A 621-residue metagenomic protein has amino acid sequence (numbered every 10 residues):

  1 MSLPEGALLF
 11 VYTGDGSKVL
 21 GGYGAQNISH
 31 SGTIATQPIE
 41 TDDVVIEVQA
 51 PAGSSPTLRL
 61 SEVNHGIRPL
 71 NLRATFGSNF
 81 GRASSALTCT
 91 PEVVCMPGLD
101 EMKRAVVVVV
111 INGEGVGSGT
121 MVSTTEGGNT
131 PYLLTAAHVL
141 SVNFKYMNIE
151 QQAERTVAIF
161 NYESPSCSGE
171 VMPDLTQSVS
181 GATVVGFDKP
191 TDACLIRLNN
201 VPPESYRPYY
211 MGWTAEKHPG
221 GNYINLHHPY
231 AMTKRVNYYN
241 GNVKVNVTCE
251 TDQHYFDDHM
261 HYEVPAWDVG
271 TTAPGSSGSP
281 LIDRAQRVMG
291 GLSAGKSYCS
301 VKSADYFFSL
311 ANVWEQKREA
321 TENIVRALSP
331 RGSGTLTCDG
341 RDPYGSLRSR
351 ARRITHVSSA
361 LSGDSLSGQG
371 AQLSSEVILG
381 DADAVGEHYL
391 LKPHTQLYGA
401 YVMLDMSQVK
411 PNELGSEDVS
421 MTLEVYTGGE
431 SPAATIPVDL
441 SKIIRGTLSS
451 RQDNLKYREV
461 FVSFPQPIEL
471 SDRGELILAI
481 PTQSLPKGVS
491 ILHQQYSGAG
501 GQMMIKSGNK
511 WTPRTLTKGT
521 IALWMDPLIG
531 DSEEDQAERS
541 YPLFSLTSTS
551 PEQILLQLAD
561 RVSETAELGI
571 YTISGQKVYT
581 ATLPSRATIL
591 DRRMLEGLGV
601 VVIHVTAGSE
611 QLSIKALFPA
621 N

Functional and structural regions predicted by a protein language model:
A35-S54, I468-I480: Noncatalytic modules at the cell exterior or secretory-pathway interfaces, chiefly beta-strand-rich lectin/adhesion
I39-P265: Serine endopeptidase catalytic core focused on the charge-relay Asp
G119, L556, E596-N621: C-terminal tail/sorting-segment detector
T120-T130, G270-L292: Catalytic nucleophile loop of clan PA
E126, P131, R284-R287, I570-V578 (+1 more regions): Short, glycine-anchored, charge-dense loop/turn motifs used at functional sites
V269-G270, G278, K410-G501: Aromatic- and Gly/Pro-enriched, solvent-exposed loop/edge beta-strand patches characteristic of beta-rich domains
C338-G429, P481-D531: Beta-sheet-rich sandwich/jelly-roll-like modules and their strand-loop junctions
Y398-G399, D535-I570, A587-E596: Glycine-centered coil/turn sites that cap beta-strands in beta-rich domains
